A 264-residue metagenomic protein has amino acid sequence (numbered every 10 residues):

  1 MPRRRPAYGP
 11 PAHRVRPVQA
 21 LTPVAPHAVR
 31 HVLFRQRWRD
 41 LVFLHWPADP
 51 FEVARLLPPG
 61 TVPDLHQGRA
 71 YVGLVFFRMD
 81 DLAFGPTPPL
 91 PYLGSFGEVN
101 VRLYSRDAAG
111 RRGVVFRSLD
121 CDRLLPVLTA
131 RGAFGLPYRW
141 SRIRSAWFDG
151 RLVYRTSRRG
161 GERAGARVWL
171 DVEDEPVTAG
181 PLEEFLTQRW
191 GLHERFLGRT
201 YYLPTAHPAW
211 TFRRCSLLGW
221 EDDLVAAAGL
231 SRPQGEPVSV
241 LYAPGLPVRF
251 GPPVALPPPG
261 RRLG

Functional and structural regions predicted by a protein language model:
R4-G85, R213, V225, S231-Q234 (+1 more regions): Hydrophobic, proline/glycine-rich low-complexity stretches
V24, V29, P88-P91, S95-G97 (+2 more regions): Active-site-adjacent core segments of small-molecule enzymes
Y71-C121: Extended, compositionally biased
N100-G264: Internal, well-folded beta-alpha domain core
